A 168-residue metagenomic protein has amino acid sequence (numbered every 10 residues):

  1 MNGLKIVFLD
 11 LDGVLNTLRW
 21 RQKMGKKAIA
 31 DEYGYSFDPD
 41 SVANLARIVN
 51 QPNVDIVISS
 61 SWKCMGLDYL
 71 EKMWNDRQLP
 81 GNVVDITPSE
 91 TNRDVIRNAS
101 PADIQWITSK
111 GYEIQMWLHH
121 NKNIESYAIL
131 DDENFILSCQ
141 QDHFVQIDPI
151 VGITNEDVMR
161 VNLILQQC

Functional and structural regions predicted by a protein language model:
N2-N53: Active-site neighborhood of HAD-like aspartate-dependent phosphohydrolases
G3-K5, P52-V54, N123-S126, D142: Short coil/turn segments at beta-strand junctions that form active-site/ligand-binding loops
L9, S59-W62, L130-D132: Short His-Asn-centered micro-motif
L15, C64-G66, F135-L137: Short, active-site-adjacent cap segments at secondary-structure transitions
W20-R21, N50, L70-E71, Q140-D142: Short amphipathic alpha-helical segments
P52-E71: Substrate-recognition element of Asp-dependent hydrolases with the DxDx(T/V) motif
K72-C168: C-terminal cap/substrate-recognition subdomain and adjoining C-terminal extension of metal-dependent phosphatase-like
